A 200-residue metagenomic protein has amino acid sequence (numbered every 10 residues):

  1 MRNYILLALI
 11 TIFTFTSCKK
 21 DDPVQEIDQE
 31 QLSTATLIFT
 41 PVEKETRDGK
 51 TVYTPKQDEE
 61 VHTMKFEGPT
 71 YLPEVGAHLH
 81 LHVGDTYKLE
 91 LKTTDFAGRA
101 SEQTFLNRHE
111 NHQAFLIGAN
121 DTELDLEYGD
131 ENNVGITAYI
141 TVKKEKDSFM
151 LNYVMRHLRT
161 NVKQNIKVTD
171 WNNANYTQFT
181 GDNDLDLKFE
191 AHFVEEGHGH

Functional and structural regions predicted by a protein language model:
R2, T14-L37, H200: Bacterial Sec-dependent N-terminal signal peptides
I5-F13: Sec-dependent N-terminal signal peptides
Q25-I27, G76-G84, V142-K143: Short, solvent-exposed beta-strand/turn "edge" segments of beta-rich domains on protein surfaces
I27-E30, A119-G197: Helix-rich interaction surfaces within compact, conserved domain-sized segments that mediate assembly or partner
E30-T34, T70-Y71, H80-V83, T94-G135 (+2 more regions): His-enriched metal-coordination microenvironments in redox/metal-binding proteins
L32, F39-E43, D48-K56, L151-R159 (+1 more regions): A composition-driven surface/loop motif
V52-H82: N-terminal edge beta-strand
D85-L89: Short beta-strand segments enriched for Tyr within beta-sheet-rich domains, predominantly fibronectin type III
